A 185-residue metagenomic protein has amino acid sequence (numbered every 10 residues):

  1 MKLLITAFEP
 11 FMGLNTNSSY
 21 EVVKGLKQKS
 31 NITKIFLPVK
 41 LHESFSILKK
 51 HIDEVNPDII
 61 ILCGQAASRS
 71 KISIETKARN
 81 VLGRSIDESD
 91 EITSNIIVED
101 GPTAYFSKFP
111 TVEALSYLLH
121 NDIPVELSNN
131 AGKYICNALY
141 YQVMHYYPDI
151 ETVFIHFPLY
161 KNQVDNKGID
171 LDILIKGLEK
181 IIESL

Functional and structural regions predicted by a protein language model:
M1-A131, H145-D149, G168-I173, E179 (+1 more regions): N-terminal catalytic or cofactor-binding beta/alpha core of small enzyme domains
L41, K161-Q163: Phosphate-binding chemistry for phosphorylated carbohydrates and sugar-nucleotides
S128-P148, V153-K161: Active-site oxyanion/phosphate-handling segment shared across diverse enzymes
